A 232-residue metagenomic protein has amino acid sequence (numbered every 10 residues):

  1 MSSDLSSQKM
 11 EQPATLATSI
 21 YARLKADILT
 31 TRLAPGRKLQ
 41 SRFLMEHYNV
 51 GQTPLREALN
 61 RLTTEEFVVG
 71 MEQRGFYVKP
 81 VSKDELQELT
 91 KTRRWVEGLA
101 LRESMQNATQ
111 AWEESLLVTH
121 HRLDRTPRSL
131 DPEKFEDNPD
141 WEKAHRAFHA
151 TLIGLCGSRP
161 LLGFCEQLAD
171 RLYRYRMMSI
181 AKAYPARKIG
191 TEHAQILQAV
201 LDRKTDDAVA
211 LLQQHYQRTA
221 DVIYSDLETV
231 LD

Functional and structural regions predicted by a protein language model:
M1-Q106, A220, S225-D232: Short linear motifs at protein or domain termini
L39, Q73, V96, V118 (+2 more regions): Alpha-helix N-cap/N′ positions at the starts of helices
V68, A186-R187: Short secondary-structure boundary/capping segments
L101, Q110-M178, G190-Q198, D207-R218: Conserved amphipathic alpha-helical segments that form helical-bundle/coiled-coil interaction surfaces
A181-P185: Solvent-exposed loop and edge beta-strand segments that line ligand/cofactor-binding and catalytic clefts
